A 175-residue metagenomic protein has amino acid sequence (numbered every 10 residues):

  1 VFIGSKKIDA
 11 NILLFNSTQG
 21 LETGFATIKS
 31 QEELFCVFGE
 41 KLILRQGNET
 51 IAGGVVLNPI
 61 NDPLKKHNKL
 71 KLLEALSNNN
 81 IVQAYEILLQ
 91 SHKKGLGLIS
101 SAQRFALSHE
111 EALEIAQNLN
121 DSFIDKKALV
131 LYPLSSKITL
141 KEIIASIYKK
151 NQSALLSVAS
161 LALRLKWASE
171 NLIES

Functional and structural regions predicted by a protein language model:
V1-S175: C-terminal effector modules of nucleic-acid-centric enzymes and ribosome-associated factors
